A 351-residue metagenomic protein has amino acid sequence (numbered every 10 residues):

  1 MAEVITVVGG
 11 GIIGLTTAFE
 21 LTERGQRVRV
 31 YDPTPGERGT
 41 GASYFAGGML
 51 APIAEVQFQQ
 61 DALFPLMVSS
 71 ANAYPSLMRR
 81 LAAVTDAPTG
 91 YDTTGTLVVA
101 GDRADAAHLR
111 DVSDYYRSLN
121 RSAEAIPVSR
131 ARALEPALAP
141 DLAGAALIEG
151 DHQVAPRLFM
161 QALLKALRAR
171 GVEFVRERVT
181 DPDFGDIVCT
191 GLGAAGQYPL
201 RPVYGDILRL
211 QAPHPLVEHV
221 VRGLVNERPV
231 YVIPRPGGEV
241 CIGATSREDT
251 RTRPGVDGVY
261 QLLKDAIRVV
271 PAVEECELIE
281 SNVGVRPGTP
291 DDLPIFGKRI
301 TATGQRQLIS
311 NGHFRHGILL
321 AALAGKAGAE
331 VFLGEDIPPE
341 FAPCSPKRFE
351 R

Functional and structural regions predicted by a protein language model:
E3-R29: N-terminal Rossmann-like FAD-binding beta1-loop-alpha1 element of flavoenzymes
T6-V8, Y31, D183-L192, G325: Short hydrophobic core segments
F19-R24, P33, M49-L50, A87-G90 (+1 more regions): Active-site substrate-recognition segment that forms the wall of the catalytic cavity or substrate channel
T22-Y44: Glycine-rich FAD pyrophosphate-binding loop
G47-R130: Dinucleotide-binding Rossmann-like beta1-alpha1 core, especially the glycine-rich loop that anchors the ADP
F58, P65-V68, V99-H108, A146-A162 (+2 more regions): Short beta-strand to alpha-helix junction loop
G144-T180, C189: Helical element adjacent to the flavin cofactor pocket in flavoenzyme catalytic cores
C276-R351: C-terminal catalytic lobe of FAD-dependent flavoproteins
